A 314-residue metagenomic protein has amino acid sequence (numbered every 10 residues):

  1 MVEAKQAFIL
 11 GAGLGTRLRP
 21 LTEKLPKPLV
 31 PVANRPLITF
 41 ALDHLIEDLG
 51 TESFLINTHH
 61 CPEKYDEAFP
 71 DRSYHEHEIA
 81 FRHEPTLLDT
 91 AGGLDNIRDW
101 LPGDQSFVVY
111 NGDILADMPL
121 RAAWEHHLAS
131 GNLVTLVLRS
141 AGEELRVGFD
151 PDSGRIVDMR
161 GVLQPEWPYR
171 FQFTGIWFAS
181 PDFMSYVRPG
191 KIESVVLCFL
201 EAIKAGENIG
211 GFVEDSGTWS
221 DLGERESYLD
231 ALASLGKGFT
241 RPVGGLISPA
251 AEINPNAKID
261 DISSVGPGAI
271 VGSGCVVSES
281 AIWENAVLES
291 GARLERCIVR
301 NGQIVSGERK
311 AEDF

Functional and structural regions predicted by a protein language model:
V2-Y65: N-terminal glycine-rich phosphate-binding loop and ensuing alpha1 helix
Q6, E52-F54, E78, L133-V134 (+1 more regions): Residues at the starts of beta-strands that form the adenosine-phosphate
L10, V32, N57, E84 (+2 more regions): Generic beta-sheet signal
K27, H83-L88, D215-S220: Glycine-rich "substrate-gating" loop/helix at the edge of Rossmann-like oxidoreductase active sites
L29, V147-F149, G211: A structural signal for short hydrophobic beta-strand segments in well-ordered beta-sheet cores
Y65-P151, R188: Conserved beta-loop-beta/alpha segment of the NTase-like Rossmann-fold superfamily that binds/positions NTPs
Q105-V108, L115, L120-L128, R139-G142 (+1 more regions): Catalytic-core segments of class I nucleotidyltransferases/pyrophosphorylases that form NMP-activated intermediates
R241-F314: Structural signal for interior beta-strand "rungs" in well-ordered beta-sheet cores of soluble enzyme domains
